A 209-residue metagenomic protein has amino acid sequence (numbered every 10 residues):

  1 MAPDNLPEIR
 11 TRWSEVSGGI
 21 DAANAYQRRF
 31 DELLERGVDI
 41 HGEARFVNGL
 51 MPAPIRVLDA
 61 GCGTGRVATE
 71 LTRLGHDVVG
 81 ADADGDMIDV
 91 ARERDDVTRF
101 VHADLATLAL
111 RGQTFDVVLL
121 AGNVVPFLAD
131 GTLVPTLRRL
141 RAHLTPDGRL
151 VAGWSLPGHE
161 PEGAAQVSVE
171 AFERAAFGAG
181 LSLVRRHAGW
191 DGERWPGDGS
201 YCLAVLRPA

Functional and structural regions predicted by a protein language model:
M1-A53: Conserved class I S-adenosyl-L-methionine
P54-G63: Conserved class I S-adenosyl-L-methionine
T64-T107: Class I SAM-dependent methyltransferase SAM/SAH-binding core
A106, L110-V117: A short acidic, Gly/Pro-enriched loop at the edge of an enzyme's catalytic core that lines a small-molecule cofactor
D116-G131: A short SAM/SAH-binding and catalytic strip from SAM-dependent methyltransferases
V134-P146: A short glycine-rich, Lys/Arg-flanked "PGG" loop and its adjoining helix->strand segment in the class I
D147-S155: Conserved beta-strand signature within the Rossmann-like core of class I S-adenosyl-L-methionine
A165-G180, R186: Short alpha-helix
